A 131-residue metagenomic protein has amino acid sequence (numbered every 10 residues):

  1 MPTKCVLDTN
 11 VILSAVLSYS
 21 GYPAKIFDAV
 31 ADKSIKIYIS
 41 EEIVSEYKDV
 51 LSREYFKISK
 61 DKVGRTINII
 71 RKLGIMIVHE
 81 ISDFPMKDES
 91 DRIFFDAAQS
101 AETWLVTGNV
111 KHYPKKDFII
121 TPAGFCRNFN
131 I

Functional and structural regions predicted by a protein language model:
M1-T3: Intrinsically disordered, low-complexity and often Lys/Arg-enriched segments
V6-L7, L17, Y22-S52: PIN/NYN-family metal-dependent endoribonuclease catalytic core
L7-T9, I39-S40, N109, T121: A secondary-structure boundary/capping signal
G21, Y38, D61, P85-R92 (+1 more regions): Residues at secondary-structure transition points
F56-K57: Membrane interface segments of multi-pass transport proteins and intramembrane proteases
K60-R71: Short, well-structured alpha-helical segments
R71-G108: Active-site neighborhoods of divalent-metal-dependent phosphate/nucleic-acid chemistry enzymes
R92, T103-W104, V110-I131: Acidic, PIN/NYN-like endoribonuclease modules and their adjacent C-terminal/linker elements
